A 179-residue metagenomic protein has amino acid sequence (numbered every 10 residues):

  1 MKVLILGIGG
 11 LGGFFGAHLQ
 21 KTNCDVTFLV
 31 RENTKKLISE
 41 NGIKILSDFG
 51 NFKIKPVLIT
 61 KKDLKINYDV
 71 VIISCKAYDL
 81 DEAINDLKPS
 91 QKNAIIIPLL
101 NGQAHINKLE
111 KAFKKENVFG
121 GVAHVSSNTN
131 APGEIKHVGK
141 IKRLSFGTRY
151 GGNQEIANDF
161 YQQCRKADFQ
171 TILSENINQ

Functional and structural regions predicted by a protein language model:
M1-S47: NAD(P)+-binding Rossmann beta1-loop-alpha1 motif at the extreme N-terminus of oxidoreductases
K2, D25-T27, I95, N117 (+1 more regions): Residues at the starts of beta-strands that form the adenosine-phosphate
I5, F28-R31, I73-S74, P98-L99 (+2 more regions): Active-site-adjacent beta-strand anchor residues
V30-E32, F49, T60-K62, L100 (+4 more regions): Residues at the C-termini of beta-strands that transition into short coil/loop
T34-L37, I106-N107, Q154: Short, charged/polar "capping" segments at the starts of alpha-helices and the immediately preceding loops
F52-E134: Rossmann-like NAD(P)(H) cofactor-binding subdomain of soluble oxidoreductases
P89-S90, A112-N117, P132-Q179: Internal alpha-helical scaffold of NAD(P)-dependent oxidoreductase catalytic cores
